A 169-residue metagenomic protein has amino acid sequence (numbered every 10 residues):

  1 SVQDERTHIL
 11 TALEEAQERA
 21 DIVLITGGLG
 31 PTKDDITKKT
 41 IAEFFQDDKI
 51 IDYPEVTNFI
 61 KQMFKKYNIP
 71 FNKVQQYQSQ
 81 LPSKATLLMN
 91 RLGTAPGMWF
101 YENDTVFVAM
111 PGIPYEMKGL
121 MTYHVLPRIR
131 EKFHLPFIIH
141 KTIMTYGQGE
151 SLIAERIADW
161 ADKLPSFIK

Functional and structural regions predicted by a protein language model:
S1-T7: Short beta->alpha junction loops
V2, A12-E15, R19, I25-T26: Helix-rich terminal scaffold detector
T7-E14, S79, Y123, E155: Short, contiguous clusters of charged residues that form electrostatic/catalytic patches at enzyme active sites, used
H8-E18, I36-E43: Glycine-rich loop at the start of a catalytic domain that most often binds anionic cofactors/ligands
I22-G28, Q78, P82-S83: Short, basic, helix/turn surface patches
I25-K33, P111: Glycine-rich beta-strand-to-loop/alpha-helix junction loops that act as flexible
D35-K132: Proline/glycine-rich low-complexity loops and linkers
E102-K169: An accessory alpha-helical subdomain
